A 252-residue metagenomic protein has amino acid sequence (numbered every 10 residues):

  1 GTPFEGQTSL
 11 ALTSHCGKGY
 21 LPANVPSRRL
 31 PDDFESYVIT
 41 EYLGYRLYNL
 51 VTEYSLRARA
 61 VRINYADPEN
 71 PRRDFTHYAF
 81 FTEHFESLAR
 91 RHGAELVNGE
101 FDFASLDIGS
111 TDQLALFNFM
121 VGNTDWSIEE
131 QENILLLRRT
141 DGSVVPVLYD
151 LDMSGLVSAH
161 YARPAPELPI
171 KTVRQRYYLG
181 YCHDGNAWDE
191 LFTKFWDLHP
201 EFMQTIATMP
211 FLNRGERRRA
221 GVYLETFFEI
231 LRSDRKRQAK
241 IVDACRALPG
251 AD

Functional and structural regions predicted by a protein language model:
G1-D252: Phosphate/dinucleotide-binding and metal-coordinating scaffold of catalytic cores in nucleotide-dependent enzymes
